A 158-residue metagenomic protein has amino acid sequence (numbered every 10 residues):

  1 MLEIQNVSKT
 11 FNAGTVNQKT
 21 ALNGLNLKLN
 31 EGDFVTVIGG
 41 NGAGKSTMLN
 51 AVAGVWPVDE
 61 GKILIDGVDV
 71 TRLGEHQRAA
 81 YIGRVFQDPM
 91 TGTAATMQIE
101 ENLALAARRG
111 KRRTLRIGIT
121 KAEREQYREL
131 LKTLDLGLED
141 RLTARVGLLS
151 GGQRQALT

Functional and structural regions predicted by a protein language model:
T15, K19, P57, D69-G83 (+3 more regions): ABC ATPase NBD coupling module
I38-G40: The feature captures the beta-strand-to-loop junction immediately N-terminal to the Walker
A53: Helix-to-loop junction immediately C-terminal to a conserved catalytic motif
G61-D69: Conserved ABC transporter NBD signature motif
R72, L130-L148: Conserved ABC nucleotide-binding domain
D88, T96-R112: Q-loop/switch helix immediately C-terminal to the Walker
